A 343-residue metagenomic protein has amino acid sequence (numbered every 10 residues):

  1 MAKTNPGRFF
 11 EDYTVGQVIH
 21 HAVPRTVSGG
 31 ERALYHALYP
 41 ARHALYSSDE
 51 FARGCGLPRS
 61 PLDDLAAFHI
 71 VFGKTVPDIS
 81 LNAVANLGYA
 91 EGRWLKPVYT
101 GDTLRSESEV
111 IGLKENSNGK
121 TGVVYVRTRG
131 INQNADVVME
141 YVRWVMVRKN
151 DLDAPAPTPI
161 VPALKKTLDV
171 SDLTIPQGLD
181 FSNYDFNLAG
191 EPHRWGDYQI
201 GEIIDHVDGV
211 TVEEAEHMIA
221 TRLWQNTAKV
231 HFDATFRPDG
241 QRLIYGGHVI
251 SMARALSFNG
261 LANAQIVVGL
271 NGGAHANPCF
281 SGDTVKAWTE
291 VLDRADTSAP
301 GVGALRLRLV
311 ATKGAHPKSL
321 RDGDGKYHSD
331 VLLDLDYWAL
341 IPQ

Functional and structural regions predicted by a protein language model:
M1-L87, N150-L270, G325-D334, L340-Q343: Hot-dog-fold acyl-thioester-processing enzymes
M1-V15, K96-P176, S281, W288-Q343: HotDog/MaoC-like acyl-thioester-processing domains
Y35, Y89, L104-S108, V124-T128 (+5 more regions): Short, structured motif recognition centered on aromatic/hydrophobic residues
L57, R93-P97, I160, R242 (+1 more regions): Charge-rich, low-complexity amphipathic helices in intrinsically disordered tails/linkers adjacent to domains
A85-K96, V110-G112, I266-N277, L292: A cross-kingdom feature marking solvent-exposed beta-strand/loop segments within repeated, beta-rich binding/scaffold
D239, H275, A295-D296: Generic recognition of flexible, low-complexity loop/linker segments
